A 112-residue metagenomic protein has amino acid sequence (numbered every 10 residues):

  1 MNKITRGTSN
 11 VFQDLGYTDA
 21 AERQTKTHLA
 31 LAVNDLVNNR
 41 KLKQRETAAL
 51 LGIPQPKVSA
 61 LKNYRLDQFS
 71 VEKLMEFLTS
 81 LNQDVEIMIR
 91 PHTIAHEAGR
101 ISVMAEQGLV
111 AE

Functional and structural regions predicted by a protein language model:
M1-L31, H92-E112: N-terminal flexible/basic segments that precede or flank functional cores
L29-E46: Short basic helix-loop element that most often maps to the first helix and adjoining turn of HTH DNA-binding modules
L42-K57: Short alpha-helical DNA-recognition segment
P56, D67, E97: Short Asp/Glu-rich motifs
S59-K62: Key DNA-contacting residues within the recognition helix of helix-turn-helix
R65-V71: Short, solvent-exposed alpha-helical "recognition" segments
V71-M88: DNA major-groove recognition helix of helix-turn-helix/homeodomain DNA-binding modules
